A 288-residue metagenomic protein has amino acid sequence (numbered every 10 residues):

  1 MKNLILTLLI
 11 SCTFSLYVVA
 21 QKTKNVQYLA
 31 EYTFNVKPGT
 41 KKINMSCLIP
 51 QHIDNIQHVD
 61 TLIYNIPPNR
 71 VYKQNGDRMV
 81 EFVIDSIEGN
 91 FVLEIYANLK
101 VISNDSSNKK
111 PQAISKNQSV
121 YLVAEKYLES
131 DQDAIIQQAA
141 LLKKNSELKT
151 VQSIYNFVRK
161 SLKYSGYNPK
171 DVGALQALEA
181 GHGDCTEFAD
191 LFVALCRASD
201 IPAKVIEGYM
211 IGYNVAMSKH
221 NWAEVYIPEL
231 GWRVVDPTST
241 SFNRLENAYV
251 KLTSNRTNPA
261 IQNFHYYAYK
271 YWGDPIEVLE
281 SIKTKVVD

Functional and structural regions predicted by a protein language model:
M1-L4: Positively charged n-region of N-terminal signal peptides that target proteins for export
T7-S15: Bacterial N-terminal signal peptides
L16-A20: Sec/Tat signal peptide C-region and signal peptidase I cleavage site
Q21-S103: Intrinsically disordered, low-complexity N-terminal segments that are enriched in acidic
M45, I154, A180, N247-A248 (+1 more regions): Extracytoplasmic/lumenal soluble domains of exported proteins with redox or metal-associated functions
T61-Y64, K109-Q118, P237-T240: Short intrinsically disordered coil segments
A97-G183, L191, A198, N258 (+1 more regions): Secondary-structure boundary elements
F188-Y266: Hydrophobic/aromatic-rich core segments of domains that either
